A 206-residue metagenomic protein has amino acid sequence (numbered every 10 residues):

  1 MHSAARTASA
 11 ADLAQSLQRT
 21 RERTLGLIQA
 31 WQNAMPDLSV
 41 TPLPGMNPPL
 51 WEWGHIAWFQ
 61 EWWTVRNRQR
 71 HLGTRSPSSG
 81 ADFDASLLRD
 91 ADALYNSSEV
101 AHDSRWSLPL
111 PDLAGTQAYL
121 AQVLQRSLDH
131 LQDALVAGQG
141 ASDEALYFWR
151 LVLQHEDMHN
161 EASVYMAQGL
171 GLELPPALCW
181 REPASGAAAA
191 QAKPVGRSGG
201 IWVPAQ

Functional and structural regions predicted by a protein language model:
M1-S9, C179-E182: Short, contiguous pre-domain boundary segments
A4, A8, S107-P111, D143: Short coil/turn segments at secondary-structure junctions
S9, L13-L17, D112, T116 (+1 more regions): Residue-level preference for long, well-ordered alpha-helices that form the structural scaffold of enzyme catalytic
A14, Q18, E22, Q29 (+3 more regions): Short, contiguous alpha-helical
R105-Y119: A short, structured beta-strand-centered segment in the mid-to-C-terminal lobe of catalytic cores from group-transfer
G115-V136: Mature extracytoplasmic enzyme cores
